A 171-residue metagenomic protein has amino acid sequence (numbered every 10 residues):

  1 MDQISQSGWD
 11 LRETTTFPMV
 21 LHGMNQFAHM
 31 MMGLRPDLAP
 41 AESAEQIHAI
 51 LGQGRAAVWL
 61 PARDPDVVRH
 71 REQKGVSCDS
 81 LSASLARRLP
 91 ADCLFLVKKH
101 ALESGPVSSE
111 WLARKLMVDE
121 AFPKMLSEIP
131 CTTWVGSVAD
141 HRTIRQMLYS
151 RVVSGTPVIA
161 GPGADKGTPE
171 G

Functional and structural regions predicted by a protein language model:
M1-V152, P162-G171: Nucleotide/pyrophosphate-binding catalytic subdomain
